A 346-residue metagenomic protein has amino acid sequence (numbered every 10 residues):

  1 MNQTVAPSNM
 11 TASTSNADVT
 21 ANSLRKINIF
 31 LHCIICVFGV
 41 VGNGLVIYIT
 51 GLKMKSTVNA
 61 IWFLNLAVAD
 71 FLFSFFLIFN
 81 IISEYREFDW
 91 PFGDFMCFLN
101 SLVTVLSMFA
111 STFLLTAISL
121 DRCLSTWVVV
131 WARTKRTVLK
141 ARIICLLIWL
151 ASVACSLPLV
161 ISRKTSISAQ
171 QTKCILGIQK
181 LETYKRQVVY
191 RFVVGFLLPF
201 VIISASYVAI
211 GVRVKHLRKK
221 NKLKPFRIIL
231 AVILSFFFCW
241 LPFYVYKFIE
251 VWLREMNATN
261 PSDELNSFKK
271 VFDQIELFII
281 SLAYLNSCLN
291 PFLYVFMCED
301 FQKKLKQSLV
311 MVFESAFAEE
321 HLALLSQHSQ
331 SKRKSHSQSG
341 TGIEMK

Functional and structural regions predicted by a protein language model:
M1-V19, S168, N257-K270, E299-K346: Intrinsically disordered regulatory tails of 7TM GPCRs
M1-V41, L45, Q179, V188 (+1 more regions): Extracellular N-terminal segment of 7TM GPCRs
M10-D18, E84-V105, V128, T134 (+5 more regions): Loop architecture of class A 7-transmembrane GPCRs
L24-C33, V58-I118, S125-K135: Extracellular TM2-ECL1-early TM3 structural module of rhodopsin-like
L64-A67, M108, R142-L146, Y190 (+2 more regions): Internal alpha-helical transmembrane segments of multi-pass membrane proteins, especially GPCRs
F75-I78, A154-I161, L197-S204, I233-W252 (+3 more regions): Hydrophobic alpha-helical segments of membrane proteins
M108-L146, A209-G211, Y294-Q302: Class A GPCR helix-loop hinge within the 7TM core
L176-L181, F192-F196, V208-Y246, A258-F272 (+2 more regions): Intracellular effector-coupling site of seven-transmembrane GPCRs, centered on the ICL3-to-TM6 transition
